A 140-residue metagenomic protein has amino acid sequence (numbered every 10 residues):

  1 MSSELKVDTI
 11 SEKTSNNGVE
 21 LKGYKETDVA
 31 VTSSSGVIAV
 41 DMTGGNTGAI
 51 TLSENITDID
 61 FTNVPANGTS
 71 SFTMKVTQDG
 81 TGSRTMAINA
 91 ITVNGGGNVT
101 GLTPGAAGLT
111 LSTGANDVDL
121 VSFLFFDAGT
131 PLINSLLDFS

Functional and structural regions predicted by a protein language model:
M1-G45: Intrinsic low-complexity, repeat-rich intrinsically disordered segments enriched in small/flexible residues
V37, T51-S140: Acidic, glycine/polar-enriched metal-coordinating patches/loops that mediate binding to polyanionic ligands
